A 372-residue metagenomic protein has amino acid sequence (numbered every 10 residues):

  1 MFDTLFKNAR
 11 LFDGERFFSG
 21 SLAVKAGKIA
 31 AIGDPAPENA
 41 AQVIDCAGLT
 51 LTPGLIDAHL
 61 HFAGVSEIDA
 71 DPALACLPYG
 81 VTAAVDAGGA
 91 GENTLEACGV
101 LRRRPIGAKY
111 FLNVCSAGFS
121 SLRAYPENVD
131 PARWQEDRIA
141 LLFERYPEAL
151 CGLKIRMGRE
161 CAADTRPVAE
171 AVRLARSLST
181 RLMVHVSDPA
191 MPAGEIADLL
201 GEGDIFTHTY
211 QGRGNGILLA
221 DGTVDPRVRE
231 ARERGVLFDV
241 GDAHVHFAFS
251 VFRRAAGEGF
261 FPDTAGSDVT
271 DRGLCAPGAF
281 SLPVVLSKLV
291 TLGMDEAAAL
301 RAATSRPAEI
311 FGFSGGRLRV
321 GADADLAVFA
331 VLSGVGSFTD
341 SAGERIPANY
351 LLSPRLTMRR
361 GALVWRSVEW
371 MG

Functional and structural regions predicted by a protein language model:
F2-K7, A26, P37-A84: Replace "His-x-His-based motif
A9, D323-G372: C-terminal cap of metal-dependent C-N hydrolases
R16-V24: A conserved glycine-rich beta-strand in the N-terminal activation segment of trypsin-fold
G48, G80, L153, F206 (+3 more regions): Conserved, mostly hydrophobic/aromatic
L55, V81, L150, F260-P262 (+1 more regions): A structural motif
L74-R156: Divalent-metal coordination cores built from histidine and acidic residues
I155-A276: Active-site core of metal-dependent hydrolases
S250-V331: His/Asp/Glu-enriched, well-ordered alpha-helical/loop segment that forms or immediately abuts the divalent-metal
